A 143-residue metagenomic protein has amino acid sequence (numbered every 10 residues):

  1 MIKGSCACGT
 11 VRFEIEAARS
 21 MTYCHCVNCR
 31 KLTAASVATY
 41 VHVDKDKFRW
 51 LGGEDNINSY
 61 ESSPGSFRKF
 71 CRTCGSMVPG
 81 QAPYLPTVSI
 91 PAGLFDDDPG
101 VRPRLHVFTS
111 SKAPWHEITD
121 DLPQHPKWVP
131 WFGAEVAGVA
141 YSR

Functional and structural regions predicted by a protein language model:
M1-R143: A short Gly-Trp-Pro
